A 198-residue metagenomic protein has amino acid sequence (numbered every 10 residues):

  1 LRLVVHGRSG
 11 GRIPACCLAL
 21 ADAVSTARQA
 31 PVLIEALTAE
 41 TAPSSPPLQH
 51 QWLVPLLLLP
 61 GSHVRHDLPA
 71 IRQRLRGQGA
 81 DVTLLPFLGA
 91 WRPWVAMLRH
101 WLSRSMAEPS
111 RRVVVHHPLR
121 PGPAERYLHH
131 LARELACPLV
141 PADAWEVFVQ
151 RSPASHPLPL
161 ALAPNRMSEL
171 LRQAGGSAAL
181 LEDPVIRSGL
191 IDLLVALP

Functional and structural regions predicted by a protein language model:
L1-P198: Active-site-proximal alpha-helix that buttresses catalytic centers in soluble enzyme cores
